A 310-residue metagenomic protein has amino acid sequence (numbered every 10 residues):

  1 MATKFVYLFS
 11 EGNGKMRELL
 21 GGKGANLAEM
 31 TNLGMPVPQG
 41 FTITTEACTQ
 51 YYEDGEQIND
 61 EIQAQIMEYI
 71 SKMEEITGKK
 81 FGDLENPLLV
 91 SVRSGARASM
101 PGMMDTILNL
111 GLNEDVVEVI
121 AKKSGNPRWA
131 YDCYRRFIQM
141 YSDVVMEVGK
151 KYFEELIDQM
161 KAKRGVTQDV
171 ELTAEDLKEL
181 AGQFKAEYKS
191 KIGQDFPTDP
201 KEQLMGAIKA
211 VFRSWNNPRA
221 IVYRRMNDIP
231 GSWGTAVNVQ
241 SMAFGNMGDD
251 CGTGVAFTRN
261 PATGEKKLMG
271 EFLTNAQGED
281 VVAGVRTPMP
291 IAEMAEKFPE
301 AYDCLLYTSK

Functional and structural regions predicted by a protein language model:
M1-S309: Nucleotide/phosphate-binding sheet-loop regions of phosphoryl- and nucleotidyl-transfer enzymes
